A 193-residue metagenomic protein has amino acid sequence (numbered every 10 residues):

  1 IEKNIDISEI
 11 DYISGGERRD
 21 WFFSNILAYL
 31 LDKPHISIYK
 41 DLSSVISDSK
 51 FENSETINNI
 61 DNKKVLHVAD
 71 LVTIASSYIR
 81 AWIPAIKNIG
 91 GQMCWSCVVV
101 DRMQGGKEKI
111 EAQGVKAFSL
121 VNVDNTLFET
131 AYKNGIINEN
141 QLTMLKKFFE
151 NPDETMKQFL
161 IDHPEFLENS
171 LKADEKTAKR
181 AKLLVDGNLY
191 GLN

Functional and structural regions predicted by a protein language model:
I1-I5, G191-N193: Active-site-facing substrate-recognition patch
D6-I7, T56-D61, N88, K109-I110: Solvent-exposed alpha-helices and their adjacent loops that cap or buttress functional pockets in soluble metabolic
I7-R18: Short glycine-rich phosphate-binding loop at a beta-alpha junction
D11, K63, C94: Conserved acidic residues
I13-G15, S37-I38, S119: General beta-strand structural signal in soluble alpha/beta enzymes
G15-E17, V68-L71, V98-V100: Short His-Asn-centered micro-motif
W21-A69, T73-W82: Short, glycine/charge-rich flexible loops or terminal/linker lids adjacent to PRPP-binding catalytic cores
P84, N88-N193: PRPP-dependent phosphoribosyltransferase catalytic core
